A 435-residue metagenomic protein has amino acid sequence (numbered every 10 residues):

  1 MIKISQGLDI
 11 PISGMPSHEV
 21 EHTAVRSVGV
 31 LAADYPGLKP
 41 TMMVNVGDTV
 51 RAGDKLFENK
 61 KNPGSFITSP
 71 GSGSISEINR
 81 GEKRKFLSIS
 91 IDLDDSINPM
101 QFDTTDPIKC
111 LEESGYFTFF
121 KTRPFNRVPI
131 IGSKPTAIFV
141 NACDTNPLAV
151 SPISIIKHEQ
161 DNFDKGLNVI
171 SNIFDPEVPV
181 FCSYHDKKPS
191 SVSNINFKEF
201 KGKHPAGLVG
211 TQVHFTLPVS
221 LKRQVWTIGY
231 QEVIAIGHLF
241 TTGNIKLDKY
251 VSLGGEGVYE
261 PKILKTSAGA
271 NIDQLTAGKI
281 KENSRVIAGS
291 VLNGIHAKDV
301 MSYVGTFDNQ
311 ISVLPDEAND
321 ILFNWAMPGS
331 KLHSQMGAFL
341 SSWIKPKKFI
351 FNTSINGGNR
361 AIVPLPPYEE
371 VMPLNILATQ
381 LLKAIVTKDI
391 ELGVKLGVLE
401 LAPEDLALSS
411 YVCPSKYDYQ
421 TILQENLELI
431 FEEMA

Functional and structural regions predicted by a protein language model:
M1-M43, E58, S90, F197-F200: N-terminal, Lys/Arg-enriched amphipathic/low-complexity engagement segments that precede the first folded domain
D34-L38, V50-G53, N62-E77: Generic structural motif
L38-N45, S154-I155, P414: A short N-terminal beta->alpha junction/helix N-cap motif
P40-T41, N45-D48, G64-I67, Q160 (+1 more regions): Short, surface-exposed secondary-structure edge patches
V44-G53, N79-E82, G243: Acidic, glycine-anchored pre-beta loop/turn
V50, L56-F57, L264, I272: Generic structural signal for buried aliphatic residues
A52-K60, D95-P99: Glycine-/proline-rich flexible loop or hinge segments
S65, S72, I78-A435: Buried, small/hydrophobic-residue-enriched core segments of structured protein domains
